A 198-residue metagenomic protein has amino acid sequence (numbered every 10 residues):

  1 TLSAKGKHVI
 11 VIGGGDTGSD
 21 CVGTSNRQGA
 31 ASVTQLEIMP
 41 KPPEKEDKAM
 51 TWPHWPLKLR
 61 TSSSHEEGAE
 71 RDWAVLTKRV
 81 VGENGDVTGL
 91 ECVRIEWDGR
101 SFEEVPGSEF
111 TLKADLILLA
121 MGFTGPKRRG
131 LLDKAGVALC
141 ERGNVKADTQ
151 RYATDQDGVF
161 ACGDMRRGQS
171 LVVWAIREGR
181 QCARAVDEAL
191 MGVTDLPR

Functional and structural regions predicted by a protein language model:
T1, S63-E70, A74-D115: A structured beta-alpha segment of the ubiquitous adenosine-cofactor-binding alpha/beta core
T1-G6, D98-Q169: FAD-site-proximal beta/loop scaffold in flavoenzymes
A4-G15: Beta1/beta-strand and adjacent pyrophosphate-binding region of the FAD-binding site in flavoprotein oxidoreductases
V11, C92, L119: Redox-cofactor binding/interface segments in oxidoreductases and associated redox assembly factors
G14, E37-K41, D164: Cofactor-binding loop segments of dinucleotide-utilizing enzymes, especially the Rossmann-like FAD- and NAD(P)+-binding
T17-C21, K41-K45, R79-V81, W97-G99 (+2 more regions): Flexible loop/turn segments at secondary-structure boundaries
G18-G23, Q28, C162-L196: A conserved FAD-binding loop/helix module that cradles the flavin
V22-R79, V193-R198: Rossmann-like dinucleotide-binding cores of NAD(P)H-dependent redox enzymes
